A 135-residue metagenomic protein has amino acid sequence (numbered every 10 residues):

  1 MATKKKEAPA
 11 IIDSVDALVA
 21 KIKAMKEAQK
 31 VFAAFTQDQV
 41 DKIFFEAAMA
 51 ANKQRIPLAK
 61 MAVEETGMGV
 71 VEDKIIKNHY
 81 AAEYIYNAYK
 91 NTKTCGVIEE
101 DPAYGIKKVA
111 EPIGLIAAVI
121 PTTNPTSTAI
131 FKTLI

Functional and structural regions predicted by a protein language model:
A2-K107, I135: N-terminal Rossmann-like NAD(P)+-binding subdomain of aldehyde/semialdehyde dehydrogenases
V97-I135: Substrate-binding/gating loop at the entrance of the active-site cleft, primarily in PLP-dependent aminotransferase-like
